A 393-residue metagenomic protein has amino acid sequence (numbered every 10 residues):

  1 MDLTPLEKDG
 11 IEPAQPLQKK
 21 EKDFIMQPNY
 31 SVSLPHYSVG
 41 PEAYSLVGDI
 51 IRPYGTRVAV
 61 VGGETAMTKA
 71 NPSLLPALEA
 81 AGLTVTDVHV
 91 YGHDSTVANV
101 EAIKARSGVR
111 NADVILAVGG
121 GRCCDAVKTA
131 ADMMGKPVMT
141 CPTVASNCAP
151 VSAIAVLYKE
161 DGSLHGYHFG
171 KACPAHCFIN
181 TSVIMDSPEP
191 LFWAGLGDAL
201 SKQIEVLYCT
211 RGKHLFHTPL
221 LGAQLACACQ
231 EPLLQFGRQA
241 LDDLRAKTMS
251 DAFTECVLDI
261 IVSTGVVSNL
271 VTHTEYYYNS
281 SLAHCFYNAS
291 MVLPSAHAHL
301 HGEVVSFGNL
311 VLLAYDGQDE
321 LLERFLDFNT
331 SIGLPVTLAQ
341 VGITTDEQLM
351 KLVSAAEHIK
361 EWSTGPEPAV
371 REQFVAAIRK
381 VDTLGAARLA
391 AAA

Functional and structural regions predicted by a protein language model:
D9-I25: Short, Lys/Arg-enriched N-terminal segments with co-localized hydrophobic residues within the first ~10-30 amino acids
K20-F24, Y30, Q318-A393: C-terminal charged capping/lid subdomain of soluble metabolic enzymes
E21-D113, L338: ATP/NTP phosphate-donor binding region
P35, D132-L225: A glycine/threonine-rich phosphate-anchoring loop and its flanking beta-alpha core in nucleotide/phosphate-binding
T68-N71, R122-K128, A149-P150: Short glycine/serine/threonine-rich phosphate/pyrophosphate-binding segments that cradle anionic phosphate groups
S107-V144: A short, small-residue-rich loop immediately preceding and capping a beta-strand
F216-D327: Active-site segments that bind and position negatively charged phosphate/pyrophosphate groups
